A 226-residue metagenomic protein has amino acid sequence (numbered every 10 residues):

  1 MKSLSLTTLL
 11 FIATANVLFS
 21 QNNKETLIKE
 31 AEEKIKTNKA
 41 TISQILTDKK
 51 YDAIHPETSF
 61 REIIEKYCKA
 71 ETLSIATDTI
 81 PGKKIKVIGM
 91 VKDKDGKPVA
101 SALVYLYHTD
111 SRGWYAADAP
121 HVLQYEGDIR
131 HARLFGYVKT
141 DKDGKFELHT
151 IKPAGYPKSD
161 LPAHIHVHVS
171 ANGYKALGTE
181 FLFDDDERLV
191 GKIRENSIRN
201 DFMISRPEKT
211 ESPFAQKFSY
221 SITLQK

Functional and structural regions predicted by a protein language model:
M1-T26: Bacterial Sec-dependent N-terminal signal peptides
F11, N38, Q44-T47, V91-K92 (+1 more regions): Preference for short coil/turn "hinge" residues that link or interrupt alpha-helices
N16, T47-K50, I85, A163: Generic detector of short, well-ordered, non-transmembrane alpha-helical segments enriched in hydrophobic residues
Q21-E57: Alpha-helical protein-protein interaction modules
T41-I42, R61, A176: Residue-level detector of short coil/turn "hinge" positions at structural boundaries
A53, T210-P213: Short, exposed beta-strand-loop hairpins at the edges of beta-sheets in extracellular/periplasmic proteins
I54-Y67: Short, structured interface segments
Y67-I204, P213-K226: Beta-strand-dominated extracellular/periplasmic modules and repeats in secreted or surface-exposed proteins
